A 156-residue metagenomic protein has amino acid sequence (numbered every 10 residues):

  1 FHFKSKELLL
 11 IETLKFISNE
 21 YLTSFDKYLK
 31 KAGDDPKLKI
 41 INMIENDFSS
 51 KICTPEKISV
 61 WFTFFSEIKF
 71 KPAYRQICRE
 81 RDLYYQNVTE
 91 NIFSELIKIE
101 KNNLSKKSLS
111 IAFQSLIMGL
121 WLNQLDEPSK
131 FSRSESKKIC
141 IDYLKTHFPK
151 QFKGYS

Functional and structural regions predicted by a protein language model:
F1-K4, F16: Base-recognition residues in the alpha-helical recognition helix of bacterial helix-turn-helix
L8-K31, L38, N42-S49, E80-N87 (+2 more regions): Alpha-helical structural segments
A32, F65-I68, Q124-P128: Secondary-structure edge/capping motif, primarily at the C-terminal ends of alpha-helices and the immediately following
K39, I52-Q76: Amphipathic alpha-helical segments used for helix-helix packing
M43-D47, W61-F65, F113, I117-L120: Short alpha-helical scaffolding segments that buttress acidic/His motifs in well-ordered protein cores
K57-V60, Y85-V88, L116: Amphipathic, well-ordered alpha-helical segments in soluble domains
I58, F93-E100: A surface-exposed regulatory interaction patch that couples sensing to output across bacterial transport/metabolic
R75-R79, L83, I97-H147, Q151-S156: Hydrophobic/aromatic-rich alpha-helical bundle segments in the mid-to-C-terminal region
